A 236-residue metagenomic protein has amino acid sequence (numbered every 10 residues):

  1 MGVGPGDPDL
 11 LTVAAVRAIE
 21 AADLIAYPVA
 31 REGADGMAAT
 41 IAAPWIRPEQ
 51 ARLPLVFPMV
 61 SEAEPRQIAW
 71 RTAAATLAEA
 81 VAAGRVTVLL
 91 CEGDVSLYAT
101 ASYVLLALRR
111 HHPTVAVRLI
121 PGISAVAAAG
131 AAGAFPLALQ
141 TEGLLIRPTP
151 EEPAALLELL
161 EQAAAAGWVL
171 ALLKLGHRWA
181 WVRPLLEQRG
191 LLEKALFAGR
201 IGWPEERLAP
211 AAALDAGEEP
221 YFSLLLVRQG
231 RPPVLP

Functional and structural regions predicted by a protein language model:
M1-P8, V13-A15, E20-A116, R183 (+2 more regions): Class I S-adenosyl-L-methionine
G2, A30, P148, A171-K174: Glycine-rich anion-binding loop/nest that anchors nucleotide
Y27, P54, L89-C91, L119-G122 (+3 more regions): General beta-strand structural signal in soluble alpha/beta enzymes
E32-D35, V60, I123-A127, L145 (+2 more regions): Short gly/pro/ser/thr-enriched loop/turn and capping motifs at secondary-structure boundaries
G36-M37, A63-P65, A128-A129, T149-L156 (+1 more regions): Short, charged, surface-exposed secondary-structure boundary motifs
P65-A75, A132-F135, L159-A163, L208-L214: Short, surface-exposed amphipathic charged segments that create phosphate/polyanion-binding patches used for binding
A82, L160-P236: A contiguous loop/helix-start segment that scaffolds small-molecule binding in enzyme catalytic cores
G93, L97-A166, A216, G230-P233: Class I SAM-dependent methyltransferase SAM-binding "motif I" and its flanking Rossmann-like core
